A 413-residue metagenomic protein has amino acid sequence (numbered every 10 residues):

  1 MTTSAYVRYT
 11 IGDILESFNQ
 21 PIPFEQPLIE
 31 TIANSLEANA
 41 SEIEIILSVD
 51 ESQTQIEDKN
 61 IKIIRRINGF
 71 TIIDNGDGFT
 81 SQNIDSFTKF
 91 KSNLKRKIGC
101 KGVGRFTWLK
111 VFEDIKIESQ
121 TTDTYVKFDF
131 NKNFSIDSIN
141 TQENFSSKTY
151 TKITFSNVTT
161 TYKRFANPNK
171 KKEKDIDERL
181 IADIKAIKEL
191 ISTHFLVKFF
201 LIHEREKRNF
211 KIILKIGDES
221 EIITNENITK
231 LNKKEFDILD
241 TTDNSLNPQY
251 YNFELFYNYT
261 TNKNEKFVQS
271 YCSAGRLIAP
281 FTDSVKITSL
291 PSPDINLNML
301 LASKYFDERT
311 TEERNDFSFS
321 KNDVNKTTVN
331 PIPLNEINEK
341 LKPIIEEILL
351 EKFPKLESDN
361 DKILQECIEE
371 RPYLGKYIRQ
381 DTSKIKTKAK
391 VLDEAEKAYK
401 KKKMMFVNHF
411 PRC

Functional and structural regions predicted by a protein language model:
M1, E254-C413: Charged regulatory segments coupled to nucleotide-binding catalytic modules in large multidomain enzymes
M1-V7, S41-I98, T124, F130-M299 (+2 more regions): Interdomain "switch/hinge" adjacent to the Bergerat
A5-E30: Conserved short strand/loop->alpha-helix "switch" segment adjacent to the catalytic nucleotide/phosphoryl-transfer site
N19, I98-G102: Conserved ABC ATPase signature
P21-Q55, G104-K110: Conserved ATP-binding N-box helix of the HATPase_c
T31, N83-F87, T107-V111, I187-L190 (+1 more regions): Alpha-helical scaffold elements adjacent to nucleotide-binding pockets in ATP/GTP-utilizing enzyme cores
S35, N39, I115-S119, F195-F199 (+1 more regions): A generic secondary-structure signal for well-formed alpha-helical elements
A38, V103-S135: Conserved glycine-/histidine-rich ATP-lid loop and adjacent helix of the Bergerat-fold HATPase_c
